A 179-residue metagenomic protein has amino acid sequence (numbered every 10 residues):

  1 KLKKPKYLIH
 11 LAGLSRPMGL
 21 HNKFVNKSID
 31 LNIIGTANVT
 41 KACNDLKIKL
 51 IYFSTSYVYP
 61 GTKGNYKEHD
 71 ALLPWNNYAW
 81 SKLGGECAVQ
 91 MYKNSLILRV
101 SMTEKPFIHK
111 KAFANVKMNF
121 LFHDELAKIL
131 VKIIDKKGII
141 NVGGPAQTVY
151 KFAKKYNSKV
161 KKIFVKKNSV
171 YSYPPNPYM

Functional and structural regions predicted by a protein language model:
K1-L31: NAD(P)H-binding glycine-rich loop region in Rossmannoid oxidoreductase-like domains and their noncatalytic homologs
L8-A12, L50-S56, I97-V100: SDR active-site strand-loop-helix element
I29-T36, I51, S81-K82: Short alpha-helix in the Rossmann-fold core of NAD(P)-dependent oxidoreductases
A37-L73: Conserved Rossmann-fold NAD(P)-dependent oxidoreductase catalytic core, especially the SDR/UDP-sugar
L73-S101: Active-site Tyr-X1-5-Lys
V100, F107-D135: Substrate-positioning beta->alpha
I129-S172: Mid/C-terminal beta-alpha module of Rossmann-like enzyme folds, strongest in SDR-family dehydrogenases/epimerases
